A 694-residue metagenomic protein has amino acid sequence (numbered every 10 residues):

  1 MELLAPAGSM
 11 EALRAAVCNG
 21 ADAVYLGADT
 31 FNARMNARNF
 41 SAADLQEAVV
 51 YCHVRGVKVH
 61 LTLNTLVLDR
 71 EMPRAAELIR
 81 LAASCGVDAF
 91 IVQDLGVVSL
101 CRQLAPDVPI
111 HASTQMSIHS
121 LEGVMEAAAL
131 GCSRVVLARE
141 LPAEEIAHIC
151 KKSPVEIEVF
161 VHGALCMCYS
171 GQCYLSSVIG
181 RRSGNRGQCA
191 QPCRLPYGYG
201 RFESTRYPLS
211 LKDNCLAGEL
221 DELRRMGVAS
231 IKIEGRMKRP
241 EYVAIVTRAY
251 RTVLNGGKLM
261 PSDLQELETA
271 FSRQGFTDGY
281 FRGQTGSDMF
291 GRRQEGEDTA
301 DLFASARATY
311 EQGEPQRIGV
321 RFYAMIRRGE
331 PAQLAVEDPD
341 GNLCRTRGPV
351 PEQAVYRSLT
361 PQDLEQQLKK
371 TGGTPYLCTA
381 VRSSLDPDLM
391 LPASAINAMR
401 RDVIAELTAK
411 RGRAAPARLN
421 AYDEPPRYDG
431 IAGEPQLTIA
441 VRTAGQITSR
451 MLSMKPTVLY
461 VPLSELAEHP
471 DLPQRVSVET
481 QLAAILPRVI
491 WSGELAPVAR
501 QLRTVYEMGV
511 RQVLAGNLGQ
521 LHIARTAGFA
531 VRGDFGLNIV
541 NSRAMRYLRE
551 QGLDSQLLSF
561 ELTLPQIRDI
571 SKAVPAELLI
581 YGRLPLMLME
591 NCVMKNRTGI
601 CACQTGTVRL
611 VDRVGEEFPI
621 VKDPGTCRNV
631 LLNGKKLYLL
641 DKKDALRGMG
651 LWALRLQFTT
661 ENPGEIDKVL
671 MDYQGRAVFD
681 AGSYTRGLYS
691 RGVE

Functional and structural regions predicted by a protein language model:
M1-C18, A23-R34, A48-V49, R55-A83 (+5 more regions): Surface-exposed amphipathic alpha-helical tracts and adjacent flexible/coil segments at the periphery of soluble enzymes
A37: A short acidic, glycine-rich active-site loop that binds or catalyzes chemistry on phosphate/adenosine moieties
F40-L45, V50: Glycine/small-residue-rich interface belts in oligomeric ring/scaffold proteins and their assembly partners
M116-S120: Conserved phosphate-binding/catalytic loop of the ribokinase/pfkB sugar-kinase fold
